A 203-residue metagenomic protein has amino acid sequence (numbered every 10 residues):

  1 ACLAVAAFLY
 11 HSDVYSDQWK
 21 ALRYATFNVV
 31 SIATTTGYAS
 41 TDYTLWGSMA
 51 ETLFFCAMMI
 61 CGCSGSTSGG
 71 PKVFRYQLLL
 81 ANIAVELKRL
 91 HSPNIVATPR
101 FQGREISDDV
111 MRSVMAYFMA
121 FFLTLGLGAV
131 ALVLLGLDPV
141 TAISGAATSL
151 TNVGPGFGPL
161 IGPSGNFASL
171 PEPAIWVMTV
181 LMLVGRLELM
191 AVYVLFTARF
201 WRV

Functional and structural regions predicted by a protein language model:
A1-V203: Membrane-proximal intracellular helices of multi-pass ion channels
